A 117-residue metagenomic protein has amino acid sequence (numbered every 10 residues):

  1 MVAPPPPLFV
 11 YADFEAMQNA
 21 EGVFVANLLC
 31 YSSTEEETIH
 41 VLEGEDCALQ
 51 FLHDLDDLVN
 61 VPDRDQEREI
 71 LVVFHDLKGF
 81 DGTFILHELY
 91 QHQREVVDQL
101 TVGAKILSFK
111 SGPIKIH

Functional and structural regions predicted by a protein language model:
M1-H117: Metal-dependent nucleotidyl/phosphoryl-transfer cores and adjacent nucleic-acid-binding surfaces
